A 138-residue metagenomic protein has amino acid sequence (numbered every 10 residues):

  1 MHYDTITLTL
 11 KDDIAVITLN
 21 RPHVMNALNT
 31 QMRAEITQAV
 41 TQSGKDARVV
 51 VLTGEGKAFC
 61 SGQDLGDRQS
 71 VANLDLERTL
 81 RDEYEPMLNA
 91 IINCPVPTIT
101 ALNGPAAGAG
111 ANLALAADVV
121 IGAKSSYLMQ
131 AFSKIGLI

Functional and structural regions predicted by a protein language model:
M1-E55, N89: Conserved CoA-thioester-binding segment of acyl-CoA-metabolizing enzymes
I17, L52, D64, L113-L115: Hydrophobic/aromatic residues within transmembrane alpha-helices of multi-pass small-molecule transporters
M32-I36, E83, L113: Hydrophobic alpha-helical membrane-association signature
D46, G54-A90, A106, K134: Glycine- (often His-adjacent) and acidic-residue-rich active-site loop that binds/positions the CoA thioester
M87, I91-N93, A101, A107-I138: CoA-thioester-processing core
